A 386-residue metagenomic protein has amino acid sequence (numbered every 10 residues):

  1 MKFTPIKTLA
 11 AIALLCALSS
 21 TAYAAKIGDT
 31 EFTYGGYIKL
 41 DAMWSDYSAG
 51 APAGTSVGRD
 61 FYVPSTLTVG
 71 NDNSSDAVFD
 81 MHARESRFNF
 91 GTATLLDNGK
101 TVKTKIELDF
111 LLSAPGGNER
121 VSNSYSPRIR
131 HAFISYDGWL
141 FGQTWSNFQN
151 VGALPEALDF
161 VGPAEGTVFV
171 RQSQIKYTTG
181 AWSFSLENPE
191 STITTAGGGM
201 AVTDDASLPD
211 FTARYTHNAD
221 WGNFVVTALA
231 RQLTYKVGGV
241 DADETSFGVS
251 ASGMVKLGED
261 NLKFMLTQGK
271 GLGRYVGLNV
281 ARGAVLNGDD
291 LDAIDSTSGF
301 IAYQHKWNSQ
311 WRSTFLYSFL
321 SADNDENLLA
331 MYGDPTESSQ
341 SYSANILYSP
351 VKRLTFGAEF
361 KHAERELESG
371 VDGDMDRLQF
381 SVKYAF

Functional and structural regions predicted by a protein language model:
M1-A24: Gram-negative bacterial Sec-dependent N-terminal signal peptides
A24-Y34, K103-I106, T227-R231, D243-L257 (+3 more regions): Transmembrane beta-barrel strand/turn architecture of Gram-negative outer membrane proteins
A25-T55, V63-S65, V69-I193, D205-L208 (+4 more regions): Outer membrane beta-barrel
S48-A53, P115-S124, V151-F160, E190-S207 (+4 more regions): Outer-membrane beta-barrel translocator domains and adjoining extracellular loop/strand segments of Gram-negative
F79-A83, S122-I129, G166-V170, D204-L208 (+5 more regions): Transmembrane beta-barrel outer-membrane domains
K103-L112, W182-N188, F224-Q232, R312-S321 (+1 more regions): Transmembrane beta-strand segments that form the barrel wall of outer-membrane beta-barrel proteins
A219-T336: Detector for outer-membrane/organellar transmembrane beta-barrel domains, recognizing the amphipathic beta-strand
Y348-P350, L354, D374-F386: Outer-membrane beta-barrel "beta-signal"
